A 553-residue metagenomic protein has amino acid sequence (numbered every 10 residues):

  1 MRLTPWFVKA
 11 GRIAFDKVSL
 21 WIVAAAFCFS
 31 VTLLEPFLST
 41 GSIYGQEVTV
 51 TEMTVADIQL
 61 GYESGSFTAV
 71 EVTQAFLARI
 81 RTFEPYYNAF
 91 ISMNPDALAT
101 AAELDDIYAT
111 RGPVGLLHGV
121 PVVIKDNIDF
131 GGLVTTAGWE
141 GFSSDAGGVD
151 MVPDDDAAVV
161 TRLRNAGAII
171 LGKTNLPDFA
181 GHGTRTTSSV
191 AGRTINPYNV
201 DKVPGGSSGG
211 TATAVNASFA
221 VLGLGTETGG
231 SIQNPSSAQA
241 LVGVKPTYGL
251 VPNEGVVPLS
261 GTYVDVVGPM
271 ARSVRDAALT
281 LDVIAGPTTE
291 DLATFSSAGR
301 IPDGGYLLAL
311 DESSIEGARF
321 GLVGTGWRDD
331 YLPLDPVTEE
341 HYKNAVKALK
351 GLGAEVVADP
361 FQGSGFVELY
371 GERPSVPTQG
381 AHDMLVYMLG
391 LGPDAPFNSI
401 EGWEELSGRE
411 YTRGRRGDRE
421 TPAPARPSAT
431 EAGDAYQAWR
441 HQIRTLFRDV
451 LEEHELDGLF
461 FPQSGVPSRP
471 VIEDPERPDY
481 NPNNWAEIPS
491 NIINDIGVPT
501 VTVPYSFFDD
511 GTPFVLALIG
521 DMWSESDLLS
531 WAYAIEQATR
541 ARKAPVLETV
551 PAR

Functional and structural regions predicted by a protein language model:
M1-D16: N-terminal secretory signal peptides that target proteins for export/translocation
K17-S39: Bacterial N-terminal signal peptides
Y44-T110, V283-E487, Q537-R553: Amidase signature
E47-G229, T247, K347, L451-E453: Gly/Ser-rich catalytic/binding loops embedded in alpha/beta enzyme cores
T82, A217-G324, K343-A348, D495-R553: Structural helix-boundary/capping segments
I91, P121-I124, I169-K173, V221-G225 (+7 more regions): Structural recognition of the beta-strand scaffold that forms the well-ordered cores of secreted hydrolase catalytic
F130-G131, P177-A180, G230-Q233, S260 (+6 more regions): Flexible loop/turn segments at secondary-structure boundaries
S143-S144, T194-N196, V200, S207 (+4 more regions): Flexible glycine/proline-enriched surface loops and loop-helix/loop-strand junctions
